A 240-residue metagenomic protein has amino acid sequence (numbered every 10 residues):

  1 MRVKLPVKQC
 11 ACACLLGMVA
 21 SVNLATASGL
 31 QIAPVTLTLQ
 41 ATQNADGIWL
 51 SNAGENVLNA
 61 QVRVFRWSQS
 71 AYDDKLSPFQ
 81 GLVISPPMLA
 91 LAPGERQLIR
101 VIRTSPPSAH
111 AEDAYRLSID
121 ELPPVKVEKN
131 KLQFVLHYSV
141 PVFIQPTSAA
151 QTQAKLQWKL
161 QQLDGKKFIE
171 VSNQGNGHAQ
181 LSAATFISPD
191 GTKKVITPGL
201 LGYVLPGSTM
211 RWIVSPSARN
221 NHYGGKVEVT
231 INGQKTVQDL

Functional and structural regions predicted by a protein language model:
M1-P6: N-terminal secretory signal peptides that target proteins for export/translocation
A11-V22: Bacterial N-terminal signal peptides
A27-A53, Q151-L163, L201: Beta-sheet-dominated interaction scaffolds and their linkers
I48-G54, E170-G177: Asparagine-centered strand-capping/turn motif at beta-strand->loop junctions
W49, N59-R63, L98-R100, R116-S118 (+1 more regions): Soluble periplasmic/extracytoplasmic beta-strand elements of cell-envelope proteins
N56-V64, A179-T185: Short, hydrophobic/aromatic beta-strand segments
D74-P107, K193-N220: Intrinsically disordered, low-complexity Pro/Gly/Ser/Thr-rich segments with frequent PxxP/GP/PP motifs and embedded
T104-T152, R219-L240: Terminal connector regions
